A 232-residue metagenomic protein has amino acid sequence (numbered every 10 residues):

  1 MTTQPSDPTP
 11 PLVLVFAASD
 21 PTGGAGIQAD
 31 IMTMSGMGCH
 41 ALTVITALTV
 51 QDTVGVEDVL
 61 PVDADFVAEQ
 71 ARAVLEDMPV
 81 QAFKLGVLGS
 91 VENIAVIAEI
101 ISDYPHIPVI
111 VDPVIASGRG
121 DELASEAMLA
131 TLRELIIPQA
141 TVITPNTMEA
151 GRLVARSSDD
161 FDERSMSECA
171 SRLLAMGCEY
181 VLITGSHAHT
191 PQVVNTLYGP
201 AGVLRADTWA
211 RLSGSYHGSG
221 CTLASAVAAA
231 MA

Functional and structural regions predicted by a protein language model:
T2-V15, I31-R119, L123: Conserved N-terminal subdomain of the carbohydrate kinase-like
T3-P10, G26, P191-A206: Acidic-glycine-rich active-site phosphate/pyrophosphate-binding loop
F16-T22, L204-G218: Short pre-catalytic strand/loop immediately N-terminal to key active-site residues, enriched for Gly-Thr
S19, L85-G86, D121, T184 (+1 more regions): Glycine- and other small-residue-rich loops at beta-strand/loop junctions that grip anionic moieties
T33, G151-R152, G214-A232: Short, small-residue alpha-helix embedded
G38-L42, V203-R205, A230-A232: Phosphate-handling active-site elements
E126-L204: Conserved phosphate/ATP/ADP-binding segment of small-molecule kinases
